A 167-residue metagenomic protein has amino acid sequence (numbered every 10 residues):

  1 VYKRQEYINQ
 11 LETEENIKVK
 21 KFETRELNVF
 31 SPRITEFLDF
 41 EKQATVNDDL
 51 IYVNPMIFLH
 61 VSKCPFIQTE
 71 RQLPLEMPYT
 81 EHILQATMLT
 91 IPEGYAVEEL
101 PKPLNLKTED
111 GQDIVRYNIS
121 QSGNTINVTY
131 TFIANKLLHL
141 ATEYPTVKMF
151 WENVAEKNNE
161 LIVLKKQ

Functional and structural regions predicted by a protein language model:
K3-Q167: A sensor for short, sequence-defined functional sites
